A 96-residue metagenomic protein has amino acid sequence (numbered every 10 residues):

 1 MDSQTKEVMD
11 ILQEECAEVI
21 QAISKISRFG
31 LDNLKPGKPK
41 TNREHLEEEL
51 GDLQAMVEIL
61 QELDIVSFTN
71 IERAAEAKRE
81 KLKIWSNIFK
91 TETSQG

Functional and structural regions predicted by a protein language model:
M1-L50, Q54-G96: Flexible "arm" and connector segments at domain edges
